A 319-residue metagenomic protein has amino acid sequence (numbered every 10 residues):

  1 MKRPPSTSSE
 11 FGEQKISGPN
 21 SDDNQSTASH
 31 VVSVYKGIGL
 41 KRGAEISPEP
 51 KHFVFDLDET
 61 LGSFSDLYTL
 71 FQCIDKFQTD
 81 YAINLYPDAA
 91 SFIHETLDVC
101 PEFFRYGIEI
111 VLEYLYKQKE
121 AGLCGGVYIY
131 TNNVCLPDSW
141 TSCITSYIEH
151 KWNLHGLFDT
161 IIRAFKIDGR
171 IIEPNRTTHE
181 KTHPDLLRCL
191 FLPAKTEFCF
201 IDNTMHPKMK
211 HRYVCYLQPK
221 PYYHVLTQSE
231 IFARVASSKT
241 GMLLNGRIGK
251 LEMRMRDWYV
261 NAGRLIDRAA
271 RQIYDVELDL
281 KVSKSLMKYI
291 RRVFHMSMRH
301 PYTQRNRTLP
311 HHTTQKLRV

Functional and structural regions predicted by a protein language model:
R3-G169: Alpha-helical substrate-recognition element adjacent to the catalytic core
P5, R307-L309: Short linear motifs centered on serine/threonine within intrinsically disordered regions that correspond to eukaryotic
L136-R307, K316-R318: C-terminal cap/substrate-recognition subdomain and adjoining C-terminal extension of metal-dependent phosphatase-like
